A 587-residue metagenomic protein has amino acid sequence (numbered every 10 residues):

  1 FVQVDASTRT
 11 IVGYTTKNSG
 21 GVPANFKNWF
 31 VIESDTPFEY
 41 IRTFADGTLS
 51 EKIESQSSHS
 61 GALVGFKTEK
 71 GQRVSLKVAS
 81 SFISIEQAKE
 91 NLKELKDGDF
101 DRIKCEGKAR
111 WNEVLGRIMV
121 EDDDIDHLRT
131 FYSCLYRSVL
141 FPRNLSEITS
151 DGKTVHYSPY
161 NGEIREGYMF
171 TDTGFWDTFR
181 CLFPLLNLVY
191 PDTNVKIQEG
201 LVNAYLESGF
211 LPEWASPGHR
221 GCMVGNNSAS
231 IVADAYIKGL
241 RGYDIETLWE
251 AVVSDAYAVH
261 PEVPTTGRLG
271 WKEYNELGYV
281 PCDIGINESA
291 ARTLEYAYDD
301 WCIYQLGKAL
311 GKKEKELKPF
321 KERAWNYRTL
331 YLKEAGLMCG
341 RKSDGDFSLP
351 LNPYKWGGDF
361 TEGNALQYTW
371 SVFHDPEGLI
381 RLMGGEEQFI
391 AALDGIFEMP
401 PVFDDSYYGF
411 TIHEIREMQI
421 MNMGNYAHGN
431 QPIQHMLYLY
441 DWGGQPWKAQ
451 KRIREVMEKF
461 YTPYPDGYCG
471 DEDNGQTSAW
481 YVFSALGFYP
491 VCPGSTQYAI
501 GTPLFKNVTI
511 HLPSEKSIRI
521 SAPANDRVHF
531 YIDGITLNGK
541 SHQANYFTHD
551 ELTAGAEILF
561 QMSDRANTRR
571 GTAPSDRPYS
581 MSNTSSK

Functional and structural regions predicted by a protein language model:
F1, S150-S158, F179-L188, D192-V202 (+1 more regions): Glycine-rich phosphate-binding loop of nucleotide-binding enzymes
F1-F170, N203, N525, T553: Beta-sandwich/jelly-roll carbohydrate-recognition scaffolds of carbohydrate-active enzymes
D5-S7, K70, T462, C492 (+1 more regions): Beta-rich accessory regions
G98-K104, S150-E163, P191-A215, P401-Y408 (+1 more regions): Active-site-surrounding "flap" and adjacent substrate/cofactor-binding loops of secreted or lumenal enzymes, prototyped
R110, V114, I197, D299-C302 (+1 more regions): Amphipathic, well-ordered alpha-helical segments in soluble domains
E121-I148, L185-L201, R220-A256, R328: Carboxylate/His-rich catalytic cores and anion/metal-binding grooves
E163-F170, L211-V224, S228: Aromatic/His-enriched, Gly/Pro-containing loop or helix-boundary segments that lie immediately adjacent to catalytic
R165-R180, L188-Y190, A229, G239-W325 (+4 more regions): Active-site core of glycosidic bond-cleaving carbohydrate-active enzymes
